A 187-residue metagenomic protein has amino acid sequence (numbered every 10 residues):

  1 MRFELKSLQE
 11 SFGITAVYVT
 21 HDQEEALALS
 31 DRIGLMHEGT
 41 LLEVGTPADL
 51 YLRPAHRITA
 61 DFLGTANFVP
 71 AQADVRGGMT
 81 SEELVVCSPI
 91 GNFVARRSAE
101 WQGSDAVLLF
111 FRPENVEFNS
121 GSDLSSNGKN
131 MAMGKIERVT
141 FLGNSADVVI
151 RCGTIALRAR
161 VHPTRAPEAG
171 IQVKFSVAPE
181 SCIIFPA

Functional and structural regions predicted by a protein language model:
M1-I58: ABC ATPase nucleotide-binding domains
I14, R32, F68-V69, F93 (+2 more regions): Structural detector for hydrophobic anchor residues on beta-strands
V44, A73-R76, V139: Residue-level recognition of beta-strand microenvironments
L52, T80-V139, T164-A187: Glycine/charge-rich catalytic "coupling/switch" loops of P-loop NTPases
R53-D74, F110, A178: C-terminal boundary and immediately downstream tail of ABC-type ATPase nucleotide-binding domains
N67, G77, E117, T140-G143: A generic structural motif
P70-A71, L124-I155: Short beta-strand/loop micro-motif enriched in small hydrophobics and charged residues
C87-V94, V149-L157, V161: Short solvent-exposed strand/turn elements
